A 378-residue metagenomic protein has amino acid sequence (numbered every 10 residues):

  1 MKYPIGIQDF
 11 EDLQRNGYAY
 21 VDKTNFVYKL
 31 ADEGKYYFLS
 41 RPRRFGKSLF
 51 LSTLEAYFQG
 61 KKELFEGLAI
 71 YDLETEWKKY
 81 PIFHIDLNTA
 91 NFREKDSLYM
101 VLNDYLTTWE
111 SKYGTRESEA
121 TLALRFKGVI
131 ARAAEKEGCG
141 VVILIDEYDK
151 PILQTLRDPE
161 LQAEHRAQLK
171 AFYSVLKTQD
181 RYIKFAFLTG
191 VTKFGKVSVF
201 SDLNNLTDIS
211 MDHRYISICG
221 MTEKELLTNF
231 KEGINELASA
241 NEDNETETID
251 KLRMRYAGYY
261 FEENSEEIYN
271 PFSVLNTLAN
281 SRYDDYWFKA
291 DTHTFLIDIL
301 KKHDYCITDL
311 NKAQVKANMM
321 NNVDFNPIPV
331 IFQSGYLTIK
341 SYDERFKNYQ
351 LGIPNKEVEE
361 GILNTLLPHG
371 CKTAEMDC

Functional and structural regions predicted by a protein language model:
M1-C378: Phosphate-binding site recognition
